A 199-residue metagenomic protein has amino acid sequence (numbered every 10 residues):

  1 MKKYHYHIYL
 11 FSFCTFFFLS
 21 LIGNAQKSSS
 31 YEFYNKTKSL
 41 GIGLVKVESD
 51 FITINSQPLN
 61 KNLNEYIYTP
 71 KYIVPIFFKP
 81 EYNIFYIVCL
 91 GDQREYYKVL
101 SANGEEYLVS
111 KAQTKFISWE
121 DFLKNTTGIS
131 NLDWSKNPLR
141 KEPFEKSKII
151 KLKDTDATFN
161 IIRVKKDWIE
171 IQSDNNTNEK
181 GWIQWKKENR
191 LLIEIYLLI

Functional and structural regions predicted by a protein language model:
M1-S28: Bacterial Sec-dependent N-terminal signal peptides
K27-G91, T126-R163: Beta-loop motif signature
K27-S30, V74-S110, A157-K186: SH3/SH3-like beta-barrel superfamily modules
Y97-V99, E105-F144: Surface-exposed beta-loop interaction hotspot
F122, N137, I171, W185-E188: Enriched - but not universal
D133-L139, K165-I171, Y196-I199: Low-complexity, flexible helical/coil segments
W182-I199: Short, low-complexity, Pro/Ser/Thr/Gly-rich segments in the mature regions of secreted, periplasmic
